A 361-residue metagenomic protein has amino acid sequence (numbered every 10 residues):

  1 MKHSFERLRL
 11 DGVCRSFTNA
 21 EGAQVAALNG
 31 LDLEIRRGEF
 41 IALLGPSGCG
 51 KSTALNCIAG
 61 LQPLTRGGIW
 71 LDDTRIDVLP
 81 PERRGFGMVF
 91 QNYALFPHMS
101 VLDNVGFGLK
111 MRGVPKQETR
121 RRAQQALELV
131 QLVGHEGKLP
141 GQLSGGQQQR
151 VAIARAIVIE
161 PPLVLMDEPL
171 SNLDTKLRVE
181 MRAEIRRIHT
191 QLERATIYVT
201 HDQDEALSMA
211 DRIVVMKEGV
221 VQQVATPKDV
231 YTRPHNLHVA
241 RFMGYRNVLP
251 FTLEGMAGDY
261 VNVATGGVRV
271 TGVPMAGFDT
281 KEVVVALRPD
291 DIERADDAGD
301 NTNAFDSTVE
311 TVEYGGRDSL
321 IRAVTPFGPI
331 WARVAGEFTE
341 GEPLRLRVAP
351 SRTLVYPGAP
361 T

Functional and structural regions predicted by a protein language model:
R9, E34, W70, R345-R347: ABC ATPase nucleotide-binding domain
L31-A42, F96: Pre-Walker A (P-loop) beta-loop-beta motif of ABC nucleotide-binding domains
L44-P46: The feature captures the beta-strand-to-loop junction immediately N-terminal to the Walker
A59: Helix-to-loop junction immediately C-terminal to a conserved catalytic motif
G67-R75: Conserved ABC transporter NBD signature motif
R83-H238: ABC ATPase nucleotide-binding domains
R246, T252, M256-T361: Non-catalytic connector elements of ABC transporters
